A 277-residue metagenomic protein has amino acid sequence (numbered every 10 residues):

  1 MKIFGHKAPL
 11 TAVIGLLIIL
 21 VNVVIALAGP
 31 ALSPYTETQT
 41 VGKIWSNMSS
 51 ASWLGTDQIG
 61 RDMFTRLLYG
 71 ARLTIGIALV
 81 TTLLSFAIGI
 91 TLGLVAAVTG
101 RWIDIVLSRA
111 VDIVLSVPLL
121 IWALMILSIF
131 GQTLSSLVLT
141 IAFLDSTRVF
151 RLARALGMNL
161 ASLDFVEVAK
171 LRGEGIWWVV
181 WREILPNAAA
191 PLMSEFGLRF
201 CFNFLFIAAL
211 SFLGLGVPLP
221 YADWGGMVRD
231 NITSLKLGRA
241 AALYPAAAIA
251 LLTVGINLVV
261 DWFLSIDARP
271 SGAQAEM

Functional and structural regions predicted by a protein language model:
M1-S33, T38, A110: N-terminal signal-anchor/first transmembrane alpha helix
G29-L32, I77-D112, L124: Transmembrane-helix boundary motif in ABC transporter permease subunits
W53, D57, A97-V98, I103 (+1 more regions): Generic hydrophobic transmembrane alpha-helix motif, especially the helices
T56-R61, V98-T99, M158, V168-N187 (+1 more regions): Short helix-to-coil transition segments within interhelical loops that connect adjacent transmembrane helices
R66-G70, A110, A153, G157 (+4 more regions): Short hydrophobic alpha-helical segments within the ABC transporter permease transmembrane module
R72-I88, Q132, W177-A209: Transmembrane alpha-helices
L124-M125, I129, T133-V138, A142-S146 (+1 more regions): Non-cytoplasmic
L144, A190, S194-F200, R239-M277: C-terminal transmembrane helix and the adjacent membrane-cytosol boundary/short C-terminal tail of inner/organellar
